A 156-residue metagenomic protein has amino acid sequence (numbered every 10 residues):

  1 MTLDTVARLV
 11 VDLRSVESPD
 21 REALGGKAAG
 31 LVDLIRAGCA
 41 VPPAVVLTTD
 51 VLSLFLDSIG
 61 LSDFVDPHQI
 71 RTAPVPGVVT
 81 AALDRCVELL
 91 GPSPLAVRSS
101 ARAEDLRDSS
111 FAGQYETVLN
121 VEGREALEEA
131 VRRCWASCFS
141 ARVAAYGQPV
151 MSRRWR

Functional and structural regions predicted by a protein language model:
M1-R156: N-terminal beta-alpha lobe that positions the nucleotide/phosphoryl donor in ATP/NTP-coupled carboxylate activation
